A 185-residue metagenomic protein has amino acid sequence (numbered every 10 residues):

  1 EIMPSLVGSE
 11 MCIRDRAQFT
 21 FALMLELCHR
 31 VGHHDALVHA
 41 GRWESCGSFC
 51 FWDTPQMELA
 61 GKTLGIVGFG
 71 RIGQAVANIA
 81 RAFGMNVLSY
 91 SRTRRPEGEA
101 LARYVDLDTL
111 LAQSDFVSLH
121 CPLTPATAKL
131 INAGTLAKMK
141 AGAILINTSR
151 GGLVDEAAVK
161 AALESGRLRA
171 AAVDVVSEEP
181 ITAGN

Functional and structural regions predicted by a protein language model:
E1-G8, C12-I13: Single conserved hydrophobic/aromatic residue that forms the stacking wall/gate of nucleotide- or nucleobase-binding
S5, Q56-A60, R81, A137-K138: Short, flexible hinge/linker loops that cap or flank conserved catalytic cores
R14-T63: Phosphate-binding beta-alpha-beta segment of Rossmann-like dinucleotide-binding domains, i.e., the NAD(P)
F69-G70: Glycine-rich Rossmann-fold phosphate-binding loop(s) that bind the pyrophosphate of adenine dinucleotide cofactors
G73-Q74: N-terminal Rossmann-fold NAD(P) dinucleotide-binding loop
A77, M85-N86: Residues at the starts of beta-strands that form the adenosine-phosphate
N86-L88, R92-N185: Rossmann-like adenosine-cofactor binding region
